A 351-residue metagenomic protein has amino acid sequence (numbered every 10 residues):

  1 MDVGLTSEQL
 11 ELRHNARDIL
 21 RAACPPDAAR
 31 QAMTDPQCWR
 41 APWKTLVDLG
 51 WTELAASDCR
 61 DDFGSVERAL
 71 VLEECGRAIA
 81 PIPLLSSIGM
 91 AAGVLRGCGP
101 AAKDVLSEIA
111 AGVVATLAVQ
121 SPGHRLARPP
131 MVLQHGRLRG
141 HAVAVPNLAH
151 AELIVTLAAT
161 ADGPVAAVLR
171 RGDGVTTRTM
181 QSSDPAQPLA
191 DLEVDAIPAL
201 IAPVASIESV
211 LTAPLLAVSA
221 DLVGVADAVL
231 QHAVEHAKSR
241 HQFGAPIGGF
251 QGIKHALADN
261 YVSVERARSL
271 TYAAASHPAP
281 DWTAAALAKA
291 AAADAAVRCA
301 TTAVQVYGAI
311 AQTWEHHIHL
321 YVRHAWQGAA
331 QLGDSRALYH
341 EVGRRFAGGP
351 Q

Functional and structural regions predicted by a protein language model:
M1-A78, T212-Q351: Alpha-helical interface subdomain recognition
G4, I82, K103-D227, Q231: FAD-binding core of flavoproteins
R30-T34, L85, A118-Q120: A short, aromatic/hydrophobic, helix- or strand-capping loop or linear motif that either lines the entrance/gate
T45, E74, G97, E108-I109: Conserved catalytic core of Hanks-type protein kinase domains
I82-P100: N-terminal glycine-rich flavin-associated loop
A92-G93, T116-L117, A290, D294: Structured catalytic cores of enzymes that bind and process phosphorylated ligands/cofactors
G97-P100, Q134-R137, P278-D281: Short glycine/proline-enriched coil/turn segments at helix->beta-strand junctions
